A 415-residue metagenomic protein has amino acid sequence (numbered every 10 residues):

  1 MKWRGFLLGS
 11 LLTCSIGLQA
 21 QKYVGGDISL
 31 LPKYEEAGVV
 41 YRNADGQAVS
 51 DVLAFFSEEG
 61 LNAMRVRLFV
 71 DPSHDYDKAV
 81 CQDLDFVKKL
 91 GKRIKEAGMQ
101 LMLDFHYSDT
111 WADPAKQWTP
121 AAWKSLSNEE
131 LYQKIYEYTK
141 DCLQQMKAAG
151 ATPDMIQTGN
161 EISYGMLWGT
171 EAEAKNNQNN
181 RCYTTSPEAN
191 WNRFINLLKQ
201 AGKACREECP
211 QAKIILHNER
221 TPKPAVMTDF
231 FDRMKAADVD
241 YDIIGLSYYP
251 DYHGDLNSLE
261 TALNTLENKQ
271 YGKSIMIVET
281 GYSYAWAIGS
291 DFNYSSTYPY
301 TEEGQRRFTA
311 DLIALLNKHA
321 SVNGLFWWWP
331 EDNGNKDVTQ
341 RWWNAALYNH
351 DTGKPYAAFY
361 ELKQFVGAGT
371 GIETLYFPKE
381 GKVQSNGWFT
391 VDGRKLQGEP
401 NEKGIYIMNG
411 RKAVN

Functional and structural regions predicted by a protein language model:
L7-Q19: Hydrophobic h-region of N-terminal signal peptides that target proteins for export in Gram-negative bacteria
Q21-V52: Boundary/entry segment of secreted carbohydrate-active catalytic domains
V24-I28, M64-V66, L101-F105, D154-T158 (+4 more regions): Hydrophobic faces of well-ordered beta-strands that scaffold small-molecule active sites in alpha/beta enzyme cores
Y41-R42, E173-N176, T261, T265 (+2 more regions): Aromatic-rich peripheral "rim/lid" segments of glycoside hydrolase catalytic domains that contact and position glycan
V49-L53, N192, K203, E207-I214 (+3 more regions): Glycoside hydrolase catalytic-domain groove-lining segments
A54-K213, E219: Substrate-binding cleft and catalytic face of glycoside hydrolase catalytic domains, especially the flexible beta-alpha
A368-D392: Residue-level detector of functionally pivotal "anchor" positions at catalytic/ligand-binding pockets or at interdomain
I405-N415: C-terminal tail/sorting-segment detector
